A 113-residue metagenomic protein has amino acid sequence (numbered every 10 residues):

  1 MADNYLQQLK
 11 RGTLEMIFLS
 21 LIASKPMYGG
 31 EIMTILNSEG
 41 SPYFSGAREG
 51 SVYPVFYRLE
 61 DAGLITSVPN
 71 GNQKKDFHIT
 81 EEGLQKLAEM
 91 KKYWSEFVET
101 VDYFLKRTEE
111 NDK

Functional and structural regions predicted by a protein language model:
M1-G12, W94, T100: Intrinsically disordered, low-complexity serine/threonine- and proline-rich regulatory segments
Q7-Q8, G63, N111-K113: Short, contiguous hydrophobic alpha-helices characteristic of membrane insertion segments
Q8-S51: N-terminal helix-turn-helix DNA-binding core of bacterial DNA-binding proteins
Y53-R58: Short, hydrophobic-biased segments on the C-terminal half of alpha helices that form "recognition helices"
E60-H78: Beta-hairpin "wing" of winged helix-turn-helix
N72-K91: Basic, amphipathic "hinge/linker" alpha-helix immediately C-terminal to the N-terminal HTH DNA-binding motif
Q85-K113: Amphipathic alpha-helical dimerization/coiled-coil segments that flank or bridge DNA-binding/regulatory modules
